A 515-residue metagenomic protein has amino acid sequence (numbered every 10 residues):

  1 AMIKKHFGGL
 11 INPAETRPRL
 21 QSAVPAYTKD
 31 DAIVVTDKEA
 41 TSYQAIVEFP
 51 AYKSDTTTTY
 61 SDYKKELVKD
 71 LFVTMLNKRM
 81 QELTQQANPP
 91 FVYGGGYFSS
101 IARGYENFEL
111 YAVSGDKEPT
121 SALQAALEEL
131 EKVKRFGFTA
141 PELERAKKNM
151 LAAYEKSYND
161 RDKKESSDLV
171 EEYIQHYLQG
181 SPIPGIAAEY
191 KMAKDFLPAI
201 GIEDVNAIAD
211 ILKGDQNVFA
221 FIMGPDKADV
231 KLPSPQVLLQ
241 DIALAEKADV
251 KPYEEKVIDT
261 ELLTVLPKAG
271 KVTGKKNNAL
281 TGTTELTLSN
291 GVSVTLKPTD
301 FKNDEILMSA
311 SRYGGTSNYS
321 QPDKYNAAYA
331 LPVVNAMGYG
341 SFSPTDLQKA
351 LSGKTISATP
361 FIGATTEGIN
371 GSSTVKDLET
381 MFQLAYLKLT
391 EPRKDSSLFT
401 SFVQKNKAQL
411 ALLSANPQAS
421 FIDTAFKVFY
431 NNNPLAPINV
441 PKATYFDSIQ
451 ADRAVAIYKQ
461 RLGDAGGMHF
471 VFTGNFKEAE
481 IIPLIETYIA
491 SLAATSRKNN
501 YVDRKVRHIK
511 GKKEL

Functional and structural regions predicted by a protein language model:
A1, T41-K64, M80-A199, N217-P225 (+5 more regions): M16 family metallopeptidases and their MPP-like homologs
A1-Q81, E144-K148, E155, Q175-P322 (+2 more regions): Proteolytic maturation boundary segments
F446-Q450, A454: Alpha-helical scaffold elements lining the catalytic groove of polysaccharide deacetylases
Q460-D464: Glycine-rich phosphate/diphosphate-binding loops that line cofactor/substrate pockets in enzymes
